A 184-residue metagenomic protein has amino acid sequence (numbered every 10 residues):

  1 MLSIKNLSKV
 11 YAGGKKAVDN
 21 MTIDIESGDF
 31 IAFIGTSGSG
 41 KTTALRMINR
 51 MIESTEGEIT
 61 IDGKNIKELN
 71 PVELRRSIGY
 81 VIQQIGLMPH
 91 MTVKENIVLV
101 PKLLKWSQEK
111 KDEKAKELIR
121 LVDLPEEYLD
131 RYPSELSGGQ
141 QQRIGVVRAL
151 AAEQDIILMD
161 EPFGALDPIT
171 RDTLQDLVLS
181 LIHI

Functional and structural regions predicted by a protein language model:
I34-T36: The feature captures the beta-strand-to-loop junction immediately N-terminal to the Walker
S39, I182-I184: Conserved small/polar residues in nucleotide/adenosyl-binding loops
N49: Helix-to-loop junction immediately C-terminal to a conserved catalytic motif
N65-G79, L103: ABC ATPase NBD coupling module
K94-K102, D112, K116: Short helical segment in ABC ATPase nucleotide-binding domains corresponding to the A-loop/adjacent helical element
E109-E127, L179-S180: Conserved ABC ATPase "signature" region
Y132-L136, Q140: Conserved ABC ATPase signature
S134, A152, L158-M159, D172: Conserved signature/switch motifs of ABC ATPase nucleotide-binding domains
